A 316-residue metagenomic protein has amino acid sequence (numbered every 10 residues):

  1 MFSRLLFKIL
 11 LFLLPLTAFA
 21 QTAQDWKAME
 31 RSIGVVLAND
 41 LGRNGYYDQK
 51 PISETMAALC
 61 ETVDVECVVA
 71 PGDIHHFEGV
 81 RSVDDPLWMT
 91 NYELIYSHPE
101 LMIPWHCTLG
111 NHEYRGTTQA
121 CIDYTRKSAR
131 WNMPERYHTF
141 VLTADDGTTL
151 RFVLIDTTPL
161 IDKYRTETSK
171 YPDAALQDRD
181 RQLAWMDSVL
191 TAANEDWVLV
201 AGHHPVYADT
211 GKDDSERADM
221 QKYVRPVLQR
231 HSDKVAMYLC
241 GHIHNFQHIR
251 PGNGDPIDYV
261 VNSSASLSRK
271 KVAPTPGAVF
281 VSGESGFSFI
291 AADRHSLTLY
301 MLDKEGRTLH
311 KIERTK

Functional and structural regions predicted by a protein language model:
M1-Q21: Bacterial Sec-dependent N-terminal signal peptides
A18-P86: N-terminal active-site segment of His-dependent metallophosphoesterases
M29, H76-W197, D213-M237, I243-D293 (+1 more regions): Extended active-site neighborhood of metal-dependent phosphoesterases/phosphodiesterases
V35-L37, V68-A70, C107, V200 (+1 more regions): Residue-level marker for buried hydrophobic side chains located in beta-strands that build the well-ordered beta-sheet
L37, A70, A292-L297, L302 (+1 more regions): Generic beta-strand structural signal
N39-D40, G72-D73, I155, G202 (+1 more regions): Active-site flanking residues adjacent to catalytic metal/cofactor-binding acidic residues
Y207-D209: Beta-propeller domains
G306-L309: Residue-level signal for glycine
